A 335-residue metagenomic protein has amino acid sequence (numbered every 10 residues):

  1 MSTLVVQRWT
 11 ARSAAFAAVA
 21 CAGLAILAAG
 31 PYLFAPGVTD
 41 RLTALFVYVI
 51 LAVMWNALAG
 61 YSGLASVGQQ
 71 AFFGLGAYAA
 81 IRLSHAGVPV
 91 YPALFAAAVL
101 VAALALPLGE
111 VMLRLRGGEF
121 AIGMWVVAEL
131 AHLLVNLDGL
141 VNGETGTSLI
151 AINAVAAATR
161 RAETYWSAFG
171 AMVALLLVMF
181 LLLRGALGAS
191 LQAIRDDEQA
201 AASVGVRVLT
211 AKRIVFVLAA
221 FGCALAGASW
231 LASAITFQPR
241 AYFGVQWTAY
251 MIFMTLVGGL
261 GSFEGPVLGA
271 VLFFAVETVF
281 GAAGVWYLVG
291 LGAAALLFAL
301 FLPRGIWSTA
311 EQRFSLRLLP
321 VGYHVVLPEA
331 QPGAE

Functional and structural regions predicted by a protein language model:
S2-E335: Transmembrane alpha-helices and adjacent helix-loop boundaries
